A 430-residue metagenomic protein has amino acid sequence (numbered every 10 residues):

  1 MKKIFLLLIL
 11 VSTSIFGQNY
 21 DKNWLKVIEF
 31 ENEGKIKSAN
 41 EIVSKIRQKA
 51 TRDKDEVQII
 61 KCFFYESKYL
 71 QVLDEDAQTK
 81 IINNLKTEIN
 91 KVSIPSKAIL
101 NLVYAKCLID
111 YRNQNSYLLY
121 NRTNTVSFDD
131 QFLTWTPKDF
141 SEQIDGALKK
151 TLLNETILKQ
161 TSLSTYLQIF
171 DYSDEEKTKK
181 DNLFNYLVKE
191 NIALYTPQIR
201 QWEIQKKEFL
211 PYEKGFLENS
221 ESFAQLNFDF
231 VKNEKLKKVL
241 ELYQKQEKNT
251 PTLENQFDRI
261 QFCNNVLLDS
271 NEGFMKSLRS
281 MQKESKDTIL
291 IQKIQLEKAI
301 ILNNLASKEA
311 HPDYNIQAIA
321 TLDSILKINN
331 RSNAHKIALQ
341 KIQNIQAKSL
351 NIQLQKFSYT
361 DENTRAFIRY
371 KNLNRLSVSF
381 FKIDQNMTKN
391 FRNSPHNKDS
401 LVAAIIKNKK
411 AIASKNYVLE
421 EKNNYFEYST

Functional and structural regions predicted by a protein language model:
I4-T13: Sec-dependent N-terminal signal peptides
I15-E66, Q71-T430: N-terminal, cleavable Sec-dependent signal peptides of secreted/periplasmic/extracellular proteins
